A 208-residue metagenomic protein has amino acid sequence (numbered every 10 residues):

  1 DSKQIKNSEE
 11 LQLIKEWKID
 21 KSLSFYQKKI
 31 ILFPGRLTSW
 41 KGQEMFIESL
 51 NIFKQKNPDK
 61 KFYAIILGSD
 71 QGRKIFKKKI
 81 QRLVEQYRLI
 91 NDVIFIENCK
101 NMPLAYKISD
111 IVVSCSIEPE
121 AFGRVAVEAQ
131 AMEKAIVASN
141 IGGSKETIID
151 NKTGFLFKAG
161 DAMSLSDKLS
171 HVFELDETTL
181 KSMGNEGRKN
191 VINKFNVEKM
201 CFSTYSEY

Functional and structural regions predicted by a protein language model:
D1-K21: Acidic anion/phosphate-binding donor-loop and adjacent secondary structure in glycosyltransferase catalytic cores
D20-K41, I47-L50, I65: Conserved donor-binding/catalytic core segment of Leloir-type glycosyltransferases
K29, S164, H171, T178-K194 (+1 more regions): A short, well-ordered alpha-helix in the C-terminal region of glycosyltransferases
G72-K77, L89-C99, A105, F155-L156: Active-site donor-binding acidic/aromatic loop of nucleotide-activated sugar and phosphosugar transferases involved
F95-S109, A131, I149: Short acidic alpha-helix that forms the nucleotide-activated donor recognition element in Leloir-type transferases
K107-A121, K134: Acidic donor-binding loop of glycosyltransferase active sites
A135-A138, I148: Short hydrophobic beta-strand element within catalytic cores of glycosyltransferases and related nucleotide-activated
D150-N151, F155-A162, H171-E177: Conserved acidic donor-binding segment of nucleotide-sugar-dependent glycosyltransferases
